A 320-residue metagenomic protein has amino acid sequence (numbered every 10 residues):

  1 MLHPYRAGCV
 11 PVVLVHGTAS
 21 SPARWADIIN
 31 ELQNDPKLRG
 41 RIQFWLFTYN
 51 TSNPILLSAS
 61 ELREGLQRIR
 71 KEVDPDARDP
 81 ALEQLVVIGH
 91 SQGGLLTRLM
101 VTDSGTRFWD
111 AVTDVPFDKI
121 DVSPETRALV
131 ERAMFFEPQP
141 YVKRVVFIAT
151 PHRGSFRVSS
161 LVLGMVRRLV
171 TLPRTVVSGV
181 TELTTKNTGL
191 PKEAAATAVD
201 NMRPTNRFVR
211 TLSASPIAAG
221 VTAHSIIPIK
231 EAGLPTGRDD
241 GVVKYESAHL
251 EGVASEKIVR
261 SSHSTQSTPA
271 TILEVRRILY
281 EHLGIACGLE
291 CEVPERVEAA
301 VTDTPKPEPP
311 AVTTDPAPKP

Functional and structural regions predicted by a protein language model:
M1-L14, S21-N30, Q43-F47, E64 (+2 more regions): Flexible, membrane-associating and regulatory peripheral segments of lipid-active enzymes
H3-A7, F135-R144, A196-V209: Alpha-helix-centered segments that form part of catalytic cores
Y5-A7, L38-R39, D79-A81, I88-G89 (+3 more regions): Extracellular/periplasmic catalytic domains that process cell-envelope and extracellular macromolecules
V12-T18, F47-A196, D240, P320: Serine-dependent carboxylesterase/thioesterase catalytic core of lipase-like alpha/beta-hydrolase/SGNH enzymes
P22-R24, I55, G154-R157, A232-G237 (+1 more regions): Short, solvent-exposed loop/turn elements at domain surfaces
L32, P36, V73, M100 (+3 more regions): Active-site catalytic pocket residues across diverse enzymes, especially alpha/beta-hydrolases
P36-S52: Conserved alpha/beta-hydrolase
V162-P320: C-terminal catalytic-base region of ester-bond hydrolases, centering on the histidine of the charge-relay
